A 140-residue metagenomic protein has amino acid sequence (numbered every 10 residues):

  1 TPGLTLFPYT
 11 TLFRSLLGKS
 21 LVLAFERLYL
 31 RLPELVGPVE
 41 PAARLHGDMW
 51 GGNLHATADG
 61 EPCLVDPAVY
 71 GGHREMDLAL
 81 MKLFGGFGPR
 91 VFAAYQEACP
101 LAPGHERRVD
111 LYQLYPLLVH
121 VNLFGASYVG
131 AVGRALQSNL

Functional and structural regions predicted by a protein language model:
T1, Y29, F92: Generic structural marker for isolated residues within well-ordered, non-membrane alpha-helices of soluble domains
T1-T11: Single conserved hydrophobic/aromatic residue that forms the stacking wall/gate of nucleotide- or nucleobase-binding
P8-T10, E97-H105, Y112-Y115, V119: Conserved ATP-binding subdomain of kinase catalytic cores across diverse folds
F13-L16, S20-R27, G86-P89, L140: Phosphate/dinucleotide-binding and metal-coordinating scaffold of catalytic cores in nucleotide-dependent enzymes
R14-S15, H120-G125: A short secondary-structure junction motif
G18-G60: A mid-sequence, solvent-exposed acidic-amphipathic segment
L32-E34, L136-L140: Short, mixed-charge aromatic SLiMs
A43-R44, G51, H55-R107, L123-G130 (+1 more regions): Active-site Asp-x-Gly
